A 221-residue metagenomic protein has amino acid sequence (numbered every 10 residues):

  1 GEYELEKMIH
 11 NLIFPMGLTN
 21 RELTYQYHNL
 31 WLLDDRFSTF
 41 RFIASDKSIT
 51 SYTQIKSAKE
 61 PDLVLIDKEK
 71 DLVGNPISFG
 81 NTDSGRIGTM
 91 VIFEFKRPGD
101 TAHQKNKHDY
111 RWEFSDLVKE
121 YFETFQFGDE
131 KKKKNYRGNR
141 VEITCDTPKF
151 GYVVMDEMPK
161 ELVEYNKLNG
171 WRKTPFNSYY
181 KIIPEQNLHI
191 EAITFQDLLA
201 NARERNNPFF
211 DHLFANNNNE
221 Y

Functional and structural regions predicted by a protein language model:
G1-Y221: Charged, terminal alpha-helix-loop-beta segments that serve as non-catalytic nucleic-acid engagement and/or assembly
